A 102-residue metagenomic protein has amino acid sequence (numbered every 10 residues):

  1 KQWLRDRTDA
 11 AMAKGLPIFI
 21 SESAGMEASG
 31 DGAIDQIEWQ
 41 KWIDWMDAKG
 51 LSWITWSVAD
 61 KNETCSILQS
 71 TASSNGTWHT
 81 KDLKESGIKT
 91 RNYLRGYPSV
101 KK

Functional and structural regions predicted by a protein language model:
K1-A10, I37-W42: Alpha-helical scaffolding within the catalytic cores of extracellular/periplasmic polymer-degrading hydrolases
K14-K102: Substrate-binding cleft of secreted/luminal carbohydrate-active enzymes
